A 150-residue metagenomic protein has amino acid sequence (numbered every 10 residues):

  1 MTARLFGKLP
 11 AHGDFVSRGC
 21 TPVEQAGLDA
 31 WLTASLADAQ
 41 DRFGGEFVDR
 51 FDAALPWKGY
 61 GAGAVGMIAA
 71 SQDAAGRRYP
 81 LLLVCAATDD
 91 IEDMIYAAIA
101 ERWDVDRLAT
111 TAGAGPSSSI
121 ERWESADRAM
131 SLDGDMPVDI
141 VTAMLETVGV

Functional and structural regions predicted by a protein language model:
T2-A53: N-terminal ordered "arm"
T2-K8, H12-G19, R50, G61-V150: Long protein-protein interaction modules used by eukaryotic assembly/scaffold proteins
